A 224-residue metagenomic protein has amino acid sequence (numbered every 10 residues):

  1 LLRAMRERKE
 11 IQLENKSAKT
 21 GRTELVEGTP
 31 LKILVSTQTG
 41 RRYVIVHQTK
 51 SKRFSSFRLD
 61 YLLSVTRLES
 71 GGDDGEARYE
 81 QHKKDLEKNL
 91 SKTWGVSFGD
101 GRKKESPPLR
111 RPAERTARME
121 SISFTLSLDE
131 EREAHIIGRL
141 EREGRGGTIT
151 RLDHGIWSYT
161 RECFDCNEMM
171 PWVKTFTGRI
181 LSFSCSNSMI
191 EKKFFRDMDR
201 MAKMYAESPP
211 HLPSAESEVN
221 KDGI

Functional and structural regions predicted by a protein language model:
L1-F124, S217-G223: Core beta-strand-centered patch of the WYL/Sm-like small regulatory domain
L86-I224: Polybasic (Lys/Arg-rich)
